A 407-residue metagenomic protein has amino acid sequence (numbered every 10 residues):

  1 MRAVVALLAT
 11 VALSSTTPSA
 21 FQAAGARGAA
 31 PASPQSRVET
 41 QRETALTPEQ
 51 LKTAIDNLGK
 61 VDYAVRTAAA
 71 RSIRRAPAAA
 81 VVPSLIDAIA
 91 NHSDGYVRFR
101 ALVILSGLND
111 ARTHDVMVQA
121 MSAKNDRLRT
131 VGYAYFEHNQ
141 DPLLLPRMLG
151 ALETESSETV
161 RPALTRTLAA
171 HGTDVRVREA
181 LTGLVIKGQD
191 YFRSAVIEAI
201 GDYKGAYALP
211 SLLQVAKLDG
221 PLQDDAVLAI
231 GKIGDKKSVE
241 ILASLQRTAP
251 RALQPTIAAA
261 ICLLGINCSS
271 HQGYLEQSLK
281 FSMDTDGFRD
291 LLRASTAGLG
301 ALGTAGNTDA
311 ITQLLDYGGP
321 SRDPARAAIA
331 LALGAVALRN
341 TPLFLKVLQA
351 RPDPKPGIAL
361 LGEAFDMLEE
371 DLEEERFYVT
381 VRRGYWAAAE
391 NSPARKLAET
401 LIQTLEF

Functional and structural regions predicted by a protein language model:
M1-A20: Sec-dependent N-terminal signal peptides
A12-L13, P18, A26, T304 (+1 more regions): Intrinsic disorder/low-complexity segments in short proteins, especially the signal peptide and propeptide regions
S15-T16, A20, P34-R37, L245 (+1 more regions): Compositionally biased regions
A20-K52: Compositionally biased, proline/threonine/alanine/serine-rich low-complexity intrinsically disordered stretches
P34-L46, A64-A78, D87, Y96-D110 (+15 more regions): Structural detector for internal amphipathic alpha-helices that build alpha-solenoid repeat scaffolds
T53-N57, V61, S84-H92, V116-K124 (+8 more regions): Alpha-solenoid HEAT/Armadillo-like helical repeat scaffolds in large eukaryotic proteins
